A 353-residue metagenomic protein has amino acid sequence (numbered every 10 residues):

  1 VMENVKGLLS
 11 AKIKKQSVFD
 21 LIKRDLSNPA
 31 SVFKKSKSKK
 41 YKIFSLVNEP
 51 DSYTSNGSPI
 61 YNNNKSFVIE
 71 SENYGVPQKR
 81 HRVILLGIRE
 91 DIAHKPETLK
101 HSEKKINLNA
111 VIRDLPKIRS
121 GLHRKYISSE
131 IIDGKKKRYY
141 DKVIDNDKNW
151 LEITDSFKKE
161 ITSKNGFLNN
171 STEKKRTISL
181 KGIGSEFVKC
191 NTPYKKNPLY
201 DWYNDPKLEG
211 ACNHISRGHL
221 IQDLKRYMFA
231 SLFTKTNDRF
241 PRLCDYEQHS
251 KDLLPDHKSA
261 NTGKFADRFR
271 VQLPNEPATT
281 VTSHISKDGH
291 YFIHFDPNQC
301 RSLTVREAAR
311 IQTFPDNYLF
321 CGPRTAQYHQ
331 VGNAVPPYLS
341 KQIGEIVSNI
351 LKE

Functional and structural regions predicted by a protein language model:
V1-N73: Conserved Class I SAM-dependent methyltransferase catalytic core
V1-V5, L85-R89, V281, G332 (+1 more regions): Conserved proline-anchored active-site loop of SAM-dependent methyltransferases that bridges a beta-strand
G7-K12, G75-Q78, A93-P96, G289-Y291: Short catalytic/ligand-binding loop motif for oxyanion handling, primarily in non-cytosolic enzymes, centered on
L9-K12, I22, L26-F33, R89-I92 (+3 more regions): A generic secondary-structure signal for well-formed alpha-helical elements
G57-Y61, N73-Q78, K100-I106, D114-S120 (+5 more regions): A general structural signal for short secondary-structure junctions and capping/turn motifs
N62-V68, K95, H257-K264: Short linear interaction motifs
S66-I127: Flexible, glycine-/basic-rich loop-and-beta segments that form/coincide with the SAM-dependent methyltransferase
E130-E353: C-terminal target-recognition/interaction regions appended to catalytic cores
